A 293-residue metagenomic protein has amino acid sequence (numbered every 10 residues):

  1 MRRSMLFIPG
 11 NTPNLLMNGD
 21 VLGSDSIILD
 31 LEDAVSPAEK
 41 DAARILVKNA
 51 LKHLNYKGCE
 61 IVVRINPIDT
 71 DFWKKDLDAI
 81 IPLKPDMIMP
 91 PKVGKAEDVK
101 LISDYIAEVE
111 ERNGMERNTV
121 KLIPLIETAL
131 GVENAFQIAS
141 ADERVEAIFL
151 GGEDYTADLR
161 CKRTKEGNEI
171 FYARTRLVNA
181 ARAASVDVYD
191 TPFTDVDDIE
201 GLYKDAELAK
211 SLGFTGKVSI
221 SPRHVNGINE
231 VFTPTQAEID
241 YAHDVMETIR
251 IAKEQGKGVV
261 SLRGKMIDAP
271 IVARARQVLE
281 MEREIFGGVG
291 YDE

Functional and structural regions predicted by a protein language model:
M1-E293: Expand to "…catalyze enediolate/carbanion chemistry for C-C bond making/breaking, isomerization, decarboxylation
